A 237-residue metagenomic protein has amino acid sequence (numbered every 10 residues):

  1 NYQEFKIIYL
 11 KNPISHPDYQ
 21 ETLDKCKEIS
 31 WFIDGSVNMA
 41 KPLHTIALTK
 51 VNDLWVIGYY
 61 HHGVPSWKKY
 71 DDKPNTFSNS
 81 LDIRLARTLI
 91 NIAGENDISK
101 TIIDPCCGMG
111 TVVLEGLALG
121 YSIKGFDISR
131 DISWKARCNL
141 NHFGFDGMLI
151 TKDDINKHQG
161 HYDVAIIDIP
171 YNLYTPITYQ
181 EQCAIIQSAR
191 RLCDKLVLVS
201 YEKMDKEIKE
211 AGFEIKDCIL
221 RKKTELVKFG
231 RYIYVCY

Functional and structural regions predicted by a protein language model:
N1-V37: Non-catalytic nucleic-acid substrate-recognition regions in nucleic-acid-modifying enzymes
N12-P13, Q20-E21, M39-L43, A47-Y237: Class I S-adenosyl-L-methionine-dependent methyltransferase catalytic core
